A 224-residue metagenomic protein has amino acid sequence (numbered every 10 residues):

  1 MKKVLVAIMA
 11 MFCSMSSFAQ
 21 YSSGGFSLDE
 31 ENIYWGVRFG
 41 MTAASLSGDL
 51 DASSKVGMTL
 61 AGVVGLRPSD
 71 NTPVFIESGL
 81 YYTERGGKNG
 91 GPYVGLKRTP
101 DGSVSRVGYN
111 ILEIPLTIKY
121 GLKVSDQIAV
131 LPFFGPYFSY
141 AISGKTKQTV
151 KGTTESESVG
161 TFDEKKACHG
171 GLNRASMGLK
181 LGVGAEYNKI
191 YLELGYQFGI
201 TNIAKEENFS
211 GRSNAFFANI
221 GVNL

Functional and structural regions predicted by a protein language model:
L5-I8, S16-I33: Outer-membrane beta-barrel biogenesis signature
S27-D29, L50-V56, S103-G108, G170-N173 (+1 more regions): Replace "Gram-negative outer membrane beta-barrel proteins" with "bacterial and organellar outer membrane beta-barrel
Y34-G36, T42-S45, D51-V104, N110-L112 (+1 more regions): Glycine- and aromatic-enriched membrane insertion/assembly motifs of diderm outer-membrane and organelle channel
V37, L60-G62, L80, I114-I118 (+3 more regions): Membrane-embedded beta-strands of outer-membrane beta-barrel proteins, especially the hydrophobic/small aromatic
V37-S47, F198-I200, A204-K205: Transmembrane beta-strand segments that form the barrel wall of outer-membrane beta-barrel proteins
S47-S53, K88-G95, G144-T153, A204-F209: Outer-membrane beta-barrel translocator domains and adjoining extracellular loop/strand segments of Gram-negative
P68-V74, V104-Y191, G195-I203, L224: Outer-membrane beta-barrel transmembrane domain signature
K189, R212-L224: Outer-membrane beta-barrel "beta-signal"
